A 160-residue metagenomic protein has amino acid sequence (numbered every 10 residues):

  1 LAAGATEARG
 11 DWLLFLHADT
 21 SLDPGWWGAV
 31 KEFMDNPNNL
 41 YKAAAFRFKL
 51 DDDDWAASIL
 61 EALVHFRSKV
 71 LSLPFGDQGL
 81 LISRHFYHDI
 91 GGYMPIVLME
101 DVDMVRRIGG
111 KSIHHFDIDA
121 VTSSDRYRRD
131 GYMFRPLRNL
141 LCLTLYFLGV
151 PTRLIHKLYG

Functional and structural regions predicted by a protein language model:
L1-A8: Glycine-rich, basic loop-to-helix element that forms the pyrophosphate-binding segment of sugar-nucleotide handling
R9-G10, D77-I90: Conserved nucleotide-sugar donor-binding and metal-coordinating catalytic region shared by glycosyltransferases
L13: Short aromatic/hydrophobic "clamp" motif used to bind/position activated sugar donors
H17-S21: The conserved acidic donor/metal-binding loop of glycosyltransferases
G25-A56: Conserved donor NDP-sugar-binding/catalytic core segment of glycosyltransferases
L73-I82, D119-V121: Short glycine- and hydrophobic/aromatic-rich loop-to-beta-strand nucleating segment in the catalytic cores
F86-I90, I96-H115, D119: A short, conserved alpha-helix in the catalytic core of glycosyltransferases
R106-G160: Hydrophobic helical membrane-anchoring modules
